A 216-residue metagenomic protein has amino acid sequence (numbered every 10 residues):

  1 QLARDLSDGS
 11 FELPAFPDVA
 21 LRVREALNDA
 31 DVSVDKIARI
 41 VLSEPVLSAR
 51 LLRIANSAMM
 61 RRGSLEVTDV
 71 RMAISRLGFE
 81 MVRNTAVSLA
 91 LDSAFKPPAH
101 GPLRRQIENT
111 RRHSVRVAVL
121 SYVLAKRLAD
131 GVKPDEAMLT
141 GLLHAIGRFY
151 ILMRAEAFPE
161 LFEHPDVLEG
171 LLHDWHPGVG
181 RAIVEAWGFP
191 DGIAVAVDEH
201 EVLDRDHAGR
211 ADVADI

Functional and structural regions predicted by a protein language model:
Q1-A145, F149-A157, E163-I216: Conserved alpha-helical "signature site" that marks functionally important helical segments or helix/loop junctions
